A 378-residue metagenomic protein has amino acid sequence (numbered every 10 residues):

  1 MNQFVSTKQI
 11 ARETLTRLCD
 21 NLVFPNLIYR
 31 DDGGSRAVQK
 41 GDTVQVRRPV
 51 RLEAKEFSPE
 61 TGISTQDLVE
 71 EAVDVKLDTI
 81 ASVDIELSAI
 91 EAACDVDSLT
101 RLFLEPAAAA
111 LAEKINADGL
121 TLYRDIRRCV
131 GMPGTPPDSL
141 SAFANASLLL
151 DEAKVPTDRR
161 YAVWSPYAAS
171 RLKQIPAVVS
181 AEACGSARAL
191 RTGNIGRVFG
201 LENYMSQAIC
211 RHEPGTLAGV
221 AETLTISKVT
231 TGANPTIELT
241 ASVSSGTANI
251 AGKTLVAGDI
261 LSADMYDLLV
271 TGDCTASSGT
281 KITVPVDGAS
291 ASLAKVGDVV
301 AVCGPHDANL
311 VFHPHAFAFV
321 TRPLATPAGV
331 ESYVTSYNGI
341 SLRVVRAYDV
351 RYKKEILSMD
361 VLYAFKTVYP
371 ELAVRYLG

Functional and structural regions predicted by a protein language model:
M1-D32, A89-S98, A107, I115-G131 (+5 more regions): Short, Lys/Arg-rich flexible segments
M1-V73, L77: N-terminal "assembly arms/tails" that initiate or stabilize quaternary assembly in self-assembling proteins
R30-V38, V50-K55, L140-Q174: Short, low-complexity, charged/polar segments at coil/turn and helix-coil boundaries
V46, V73-A142, D151-Y167, G196-R197 (+2 more regions): Long, contiguous amphipathic alpha-helices that act as assembly "spine/axial" helices in icosahedral shell and virion
A54-F57, I85, R171-Q174, A181 (+2 more regions): Short helix/loop capping segments that flank catalytic or ligand/cofactor-binding pockets
A109-P137, T216-T225, E238, S242 (+3 more regions): Signature of extracytoplasmic/envelope-associated structural regions
R171, V178-L293, Y376: Autoprocessing Asn-cyclization modules and mimics
N194-C210, M265-D267, G272-A373: Internal mixed-charge
